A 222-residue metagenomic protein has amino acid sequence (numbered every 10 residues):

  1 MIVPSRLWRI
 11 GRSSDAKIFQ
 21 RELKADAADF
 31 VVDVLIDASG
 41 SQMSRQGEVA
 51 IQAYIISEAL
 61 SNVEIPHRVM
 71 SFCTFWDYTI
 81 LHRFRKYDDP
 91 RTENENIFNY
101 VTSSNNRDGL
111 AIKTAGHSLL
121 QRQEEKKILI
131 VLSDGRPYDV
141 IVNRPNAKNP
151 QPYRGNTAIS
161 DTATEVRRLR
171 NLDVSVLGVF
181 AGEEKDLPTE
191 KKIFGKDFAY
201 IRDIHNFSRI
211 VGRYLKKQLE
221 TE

Functional and structural regions predicted by a protein language model:
M1-E222: Acidic, glycine-rich A-domain
